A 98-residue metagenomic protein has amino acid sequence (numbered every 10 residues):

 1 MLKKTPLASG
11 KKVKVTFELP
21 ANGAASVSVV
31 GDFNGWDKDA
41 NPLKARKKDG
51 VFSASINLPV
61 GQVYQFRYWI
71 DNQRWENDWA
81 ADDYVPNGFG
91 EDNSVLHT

Functional and structural regions predicted by a protein language model:
M1-K12: Extracellular ectodomain segments of secreted/surface proteins
K11-G61, D71-T98: Aromatic-rich carbohydrate-binding modules that target alpha-glucans
